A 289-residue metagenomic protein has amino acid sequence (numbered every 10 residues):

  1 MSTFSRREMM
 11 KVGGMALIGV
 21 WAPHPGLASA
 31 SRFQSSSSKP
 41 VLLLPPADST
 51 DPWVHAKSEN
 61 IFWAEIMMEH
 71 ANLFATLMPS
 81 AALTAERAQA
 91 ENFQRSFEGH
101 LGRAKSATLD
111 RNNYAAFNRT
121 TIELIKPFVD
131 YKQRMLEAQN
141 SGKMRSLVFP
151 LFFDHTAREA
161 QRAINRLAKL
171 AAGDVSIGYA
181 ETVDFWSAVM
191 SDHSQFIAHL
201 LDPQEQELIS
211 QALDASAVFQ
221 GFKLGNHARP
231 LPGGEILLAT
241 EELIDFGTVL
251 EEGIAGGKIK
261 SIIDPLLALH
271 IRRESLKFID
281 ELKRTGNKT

Functional and structural regions predicted by a protein language model:
S2, E8-A30: N-terminal export signals
S2-T3, V12, N60, V183: A broadly tuned, weak detector of single residues within folded domains
H24-D51: C-terminal segment of N-terminal export signals and the immediately downstream linker at the start of the mature
P25, A82-L83, Q206: Sparse recognition of residues in long alpha-helices and their boundaries
H55-N72, T76-A172, S176-Q195, H199 (+1 more regions): Long, contiguous alpha-helical bundle segments
L200-A212: Short acidic alpha-helical/loop segments enriched in Asp/Glu that coordinate divalent cations
